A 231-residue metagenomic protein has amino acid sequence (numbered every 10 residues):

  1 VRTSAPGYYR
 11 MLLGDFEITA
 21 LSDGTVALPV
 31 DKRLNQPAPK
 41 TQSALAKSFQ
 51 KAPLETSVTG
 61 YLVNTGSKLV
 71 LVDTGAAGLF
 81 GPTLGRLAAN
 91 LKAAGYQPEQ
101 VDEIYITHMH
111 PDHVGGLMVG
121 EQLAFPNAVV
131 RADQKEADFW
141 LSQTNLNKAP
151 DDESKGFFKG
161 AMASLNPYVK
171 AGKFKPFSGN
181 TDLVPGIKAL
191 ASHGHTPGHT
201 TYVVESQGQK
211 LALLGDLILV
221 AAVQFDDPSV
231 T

Functional and structural regions predicted by a protein language model:
V1-A88, K92, Q100-E103, G208-D216: Metallo-beta-lactamase
T3-A5, E55-S57, K175-F177, G186 (+1 more regions): Residues that act as N-cap/strand-start positions at coil-to-secondary-structure junctions
D23, V30-R33, L141-N145, Q224-D226: Short aromatic-enriched loop/helix-cap "lid" or pocket-rim segments at secondary-structure transitions that line
D73, H108, H195: Conserved G/P- and acidic residue-centered "switch" motifs that form tight phosphate/ATP-binding loops in soluble
A77, L146-N147, G156-K173, N180-D182 (+2 more regions): Metallo-beta-lactamase
G85, K92-Y96, Q100, N127-A191: Metallo-beta-lactamase
V101-V114: Metallo-beta-lactamase
E121-N127: Short, conserved loop/helix-junction motifs that constitute active-site signature segments in enzyme catalytic cores
